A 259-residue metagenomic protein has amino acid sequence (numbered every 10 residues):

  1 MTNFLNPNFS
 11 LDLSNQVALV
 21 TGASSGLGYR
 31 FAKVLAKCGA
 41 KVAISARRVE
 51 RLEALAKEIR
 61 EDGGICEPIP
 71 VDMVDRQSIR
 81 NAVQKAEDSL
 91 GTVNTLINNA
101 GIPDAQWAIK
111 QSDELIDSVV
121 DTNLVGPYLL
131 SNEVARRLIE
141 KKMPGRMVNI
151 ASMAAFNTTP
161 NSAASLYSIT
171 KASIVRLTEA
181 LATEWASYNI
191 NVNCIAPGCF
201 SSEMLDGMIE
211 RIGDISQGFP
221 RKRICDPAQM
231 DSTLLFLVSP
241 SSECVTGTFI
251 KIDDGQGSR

Functional and structural regions predicted by a protein language model:
T2-F9, L235, T246-R259: Short C-terminal tail/terminal secondary-structure segment of NAD(P)H-dependent dehydrogenase/reductase domains
S24-G26: Conserved glycine-rich cofactor-binding loop
W107-A108, S112-V120, A163, I215: Substrate-binding pocket helix/loop in short-chain dehydrogenase/reductase
S131, T170, T178: Active-site helix of classical SDR
R136, T183-S187, E243: Alpha-helical segment proximal to the catalytic Tyr-Lys
S152: Residue(s) in the substrate-gating loop at a strand-loop-helix junction that position the organic substrate next
F219-M230: A conserved structural motif in NAD(P)-dependent oxidoreductases
